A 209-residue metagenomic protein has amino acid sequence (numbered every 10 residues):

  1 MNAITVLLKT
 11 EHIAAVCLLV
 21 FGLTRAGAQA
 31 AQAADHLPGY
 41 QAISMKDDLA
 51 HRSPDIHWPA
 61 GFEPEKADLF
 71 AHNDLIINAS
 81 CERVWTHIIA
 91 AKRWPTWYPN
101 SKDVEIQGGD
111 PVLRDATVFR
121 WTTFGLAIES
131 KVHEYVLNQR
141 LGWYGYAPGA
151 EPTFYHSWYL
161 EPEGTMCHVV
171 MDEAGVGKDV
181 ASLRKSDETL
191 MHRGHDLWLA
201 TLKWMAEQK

Functional and structural regions predicted by a protein language model:
N2-A14: Bacterial N-terminal signal peptides that target proteins for export
F21-Q29: C-terminal segment of classical bacterial N-terminal signal peptides
A28-G108: Hydrophobic ligand-binding cavity/cleft-lining segments
H36, Y146-W204: Beta-strand/loop substructures that line and gate deep hydrophobic ligand-binding cavities in soluble
G61, A116-F124, G142-P148: Short beta-strand segments that buttress and anchor functional surface loops
N73-L75, I128-E134, G145, F154-P162: Hydrophobic/aromatic beta-strand elements that line small-molecule binding cavities or substrate pockets in beta-rich
N78-E82, H133-N138, Y159-H168, Q208-K209: A short, structured loop/turn motif at beta-sheet edges
K92-A127, N138: Short beta-edge strand/loop motif at the mouth of beta-sheet-based domains
